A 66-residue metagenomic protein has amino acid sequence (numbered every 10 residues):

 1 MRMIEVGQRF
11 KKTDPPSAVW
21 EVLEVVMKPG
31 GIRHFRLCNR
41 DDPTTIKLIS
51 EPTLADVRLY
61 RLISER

Functional and structural regions predicted by a protein language model:
R2-T13: Short coil-to-beta transition motif at edge beta-strands of beta-rich domains
K12-D14, N39-D42: Short acidic, glycine-rich loop/turn motifs
S17-M27: Short beta-strand-centered aromatic/proline hotspots
V26-P29, D41: A generic structural motif
I32-R36: Short aromatic-glycine-enriched beta-strand elements
D41-R66: Intrinsically disordered, low-complexity, charged/polar segments
